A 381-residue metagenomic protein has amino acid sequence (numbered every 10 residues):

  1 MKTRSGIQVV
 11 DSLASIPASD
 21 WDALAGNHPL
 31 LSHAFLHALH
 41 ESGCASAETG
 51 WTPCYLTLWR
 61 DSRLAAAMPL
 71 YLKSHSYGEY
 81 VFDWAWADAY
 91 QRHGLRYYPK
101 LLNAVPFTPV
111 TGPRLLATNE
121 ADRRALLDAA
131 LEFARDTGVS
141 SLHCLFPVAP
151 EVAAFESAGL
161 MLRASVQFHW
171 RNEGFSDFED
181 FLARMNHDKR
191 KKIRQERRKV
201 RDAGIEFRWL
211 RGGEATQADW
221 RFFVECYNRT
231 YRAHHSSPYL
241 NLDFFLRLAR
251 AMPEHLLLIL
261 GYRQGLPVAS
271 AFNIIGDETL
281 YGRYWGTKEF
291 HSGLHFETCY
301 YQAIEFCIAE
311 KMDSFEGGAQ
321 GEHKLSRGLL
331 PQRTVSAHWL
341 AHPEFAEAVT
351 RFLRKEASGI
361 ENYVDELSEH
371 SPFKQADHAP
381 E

Functional and structural regions predicted by a protein language model:
M1-E381: N-acyltransferase acceptor-side catalytic subdomain
